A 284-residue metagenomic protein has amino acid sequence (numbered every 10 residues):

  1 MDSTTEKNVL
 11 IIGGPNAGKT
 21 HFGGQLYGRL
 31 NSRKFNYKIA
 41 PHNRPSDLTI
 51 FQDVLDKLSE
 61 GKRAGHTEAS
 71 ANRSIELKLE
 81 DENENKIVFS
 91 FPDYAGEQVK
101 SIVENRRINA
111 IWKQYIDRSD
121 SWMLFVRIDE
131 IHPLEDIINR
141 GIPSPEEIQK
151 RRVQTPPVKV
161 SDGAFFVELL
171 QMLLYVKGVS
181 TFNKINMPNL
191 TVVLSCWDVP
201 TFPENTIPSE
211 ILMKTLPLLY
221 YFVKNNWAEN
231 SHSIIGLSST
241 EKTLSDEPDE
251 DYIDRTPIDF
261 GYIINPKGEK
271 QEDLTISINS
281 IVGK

Functional and structural regions predicted by a protein language model:
M1-A69, E84-F89: Conserved G1/Walker A P-loop phosphate-binding module
S3, E104-R107, T215: Short, glycine/acidic-rich beta->alpha junctions
E6-N8, N72-S74, K86, S119 (+2 more regions): Extracellular structured ligand-interaction cores
P15, L79-D81, A95-Q98, L194-D198 (+1 more regions): Short, flexible loop/turn elements at secondary-structure junctions
G24-L30, G96, I108-N109, N139-P143 (+1 more regions): Amphipathic alpha-helical scaffolding segments
S59-K78, V160-K177: Alpha-helix-centered segments that form part of catalytic cores
H66-W122, D129-I138: Switch II of P-loop NTPase G domains
Q114, S121-F125, E130-K284: Conserved GTP-binding G-domain of TRAFAC-class P-loop NTPases and closely related GTPase folds
